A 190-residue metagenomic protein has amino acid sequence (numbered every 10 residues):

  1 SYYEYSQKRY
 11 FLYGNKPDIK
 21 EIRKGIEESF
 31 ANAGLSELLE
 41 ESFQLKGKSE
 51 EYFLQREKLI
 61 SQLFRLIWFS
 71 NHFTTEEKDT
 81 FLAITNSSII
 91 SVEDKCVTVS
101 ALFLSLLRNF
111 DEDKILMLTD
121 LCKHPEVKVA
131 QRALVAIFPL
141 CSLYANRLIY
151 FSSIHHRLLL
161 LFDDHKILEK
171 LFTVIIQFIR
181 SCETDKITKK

Functional and structural regions predicted by a protein language model:
S1-A31, L35: Generic N-terminal leader segments that precede the first folded domain
Y2, Q7, E126-L134, R147-I149 (+1 more regions): Boundary/linker segments of alpha-helical solenoid repeat arrays
F11, N15-E21, Q44, Q55-R56 (+2 more regions): Long alpha-helical HEAT/HEAT-like repeat alpha-solenoid scaffolds in very large eukaryotic proteins, especially those
E21-A130, A136-Y150, C182-E183: Alpha-helical solenoid scaffolds in large eukaryotic transport, assembly, and signaling factors
